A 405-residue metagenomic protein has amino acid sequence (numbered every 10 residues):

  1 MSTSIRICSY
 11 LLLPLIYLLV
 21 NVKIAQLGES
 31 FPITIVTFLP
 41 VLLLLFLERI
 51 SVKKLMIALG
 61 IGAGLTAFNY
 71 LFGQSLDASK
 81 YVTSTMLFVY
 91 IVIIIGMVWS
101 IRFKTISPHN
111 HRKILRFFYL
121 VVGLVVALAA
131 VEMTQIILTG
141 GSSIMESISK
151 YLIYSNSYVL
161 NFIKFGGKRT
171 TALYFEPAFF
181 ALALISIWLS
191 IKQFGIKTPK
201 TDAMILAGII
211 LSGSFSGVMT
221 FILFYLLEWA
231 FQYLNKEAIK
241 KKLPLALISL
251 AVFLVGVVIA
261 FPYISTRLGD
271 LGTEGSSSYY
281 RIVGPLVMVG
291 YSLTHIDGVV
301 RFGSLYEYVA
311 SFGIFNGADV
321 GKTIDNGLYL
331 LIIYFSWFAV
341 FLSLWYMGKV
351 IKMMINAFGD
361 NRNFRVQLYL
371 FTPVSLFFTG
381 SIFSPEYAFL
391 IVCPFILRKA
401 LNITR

Functional and structural regions predicted by a protein language model:
M1-Q74, K241, K352-D360, A400-R405: Transmembrane signal-anchor hairpin modules in multi-pass inner-membrane enzymes, especially those that act on
V41-L47, L76-M133, Y346: Transmembrane alpha-helical segments and their membrane-water interfaces
L42-L44, R365-R405: Transmembrane alpha-helices of multi-pass inner-membrane enzymes
G64-Y70, R112-Y158: Hydrophobic alpha-helical transmembrane segments
L115-G140, I163-G213, M219-F231: Alpha-helical transmembrane segments of multi-pass inner-membrane proteins
G195-T198, I222-L234, I239-S249, Y334-P373: Hydrophobic transmembrane alpha-helices and their immediate junctions
I210, S214, N316-M354: A conserved mid-to-late transmembrane alpha helix and its immediate loop/hinge that forms the functional core
I264, G269-F335: Long extracytoplasmic/lumenal interhelical loops at the membrane interface of multi-pass membrane proteins
